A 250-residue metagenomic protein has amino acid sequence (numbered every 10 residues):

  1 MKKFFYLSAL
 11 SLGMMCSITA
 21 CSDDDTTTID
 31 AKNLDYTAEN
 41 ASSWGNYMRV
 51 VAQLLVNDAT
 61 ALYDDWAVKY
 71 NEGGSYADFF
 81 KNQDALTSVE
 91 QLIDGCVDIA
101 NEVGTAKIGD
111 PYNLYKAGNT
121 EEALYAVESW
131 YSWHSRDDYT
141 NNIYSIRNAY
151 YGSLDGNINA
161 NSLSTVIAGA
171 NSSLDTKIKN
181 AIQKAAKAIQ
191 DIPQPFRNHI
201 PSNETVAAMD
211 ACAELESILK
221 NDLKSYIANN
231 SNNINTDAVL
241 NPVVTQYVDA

Functional and structural regions predicted by a protein language model:
M1-F4: Positively charged n-region of N-terminal signal peptides that target proteins for export
Y6-L12: Sec-dependent N-terminal signal peptides
L12-M14, I234: Amphipathic alpha-helical interaction segments
M14-M15, L154: Hydrophobic alpha-helical membrane context
C16-A20: C-terminal motif of bacterial Sec signal peptides marking the signal peptidase cleavage site
D23: Short, conserved catalytic or interaction motifs in soluble domains
T26-A250: Mature extracytoplasmic or organellar-lumen-exposed domains after removal of signal/transit peptides
